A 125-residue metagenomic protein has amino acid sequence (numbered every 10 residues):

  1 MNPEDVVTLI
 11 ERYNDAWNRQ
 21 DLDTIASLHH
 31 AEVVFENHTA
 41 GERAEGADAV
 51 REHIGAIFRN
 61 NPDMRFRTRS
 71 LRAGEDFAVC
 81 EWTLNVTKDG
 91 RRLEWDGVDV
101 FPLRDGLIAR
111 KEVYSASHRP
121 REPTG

Functional and structural regions predicted by a protein language model:
M1-D5, A16, D21, R51-G125: A beta-strand edge to alpha-helix "cap/lid" segment located at domain peripheries
V6, G46: Hydrophobic (often cysteine-bearing) scaffold residues that line and stabilize catalytic clefts of nucleotide/cofactor
E11-D15: Amphipathic alpha-helical repeat scaffolds
R19-V34: Short, well-ordered alpha-helical segments enriched in acidic and aromatic residues
V34-A44, F58-R59: A short gly/proline-enriched turn/hairpin at secondary-structure junctions
